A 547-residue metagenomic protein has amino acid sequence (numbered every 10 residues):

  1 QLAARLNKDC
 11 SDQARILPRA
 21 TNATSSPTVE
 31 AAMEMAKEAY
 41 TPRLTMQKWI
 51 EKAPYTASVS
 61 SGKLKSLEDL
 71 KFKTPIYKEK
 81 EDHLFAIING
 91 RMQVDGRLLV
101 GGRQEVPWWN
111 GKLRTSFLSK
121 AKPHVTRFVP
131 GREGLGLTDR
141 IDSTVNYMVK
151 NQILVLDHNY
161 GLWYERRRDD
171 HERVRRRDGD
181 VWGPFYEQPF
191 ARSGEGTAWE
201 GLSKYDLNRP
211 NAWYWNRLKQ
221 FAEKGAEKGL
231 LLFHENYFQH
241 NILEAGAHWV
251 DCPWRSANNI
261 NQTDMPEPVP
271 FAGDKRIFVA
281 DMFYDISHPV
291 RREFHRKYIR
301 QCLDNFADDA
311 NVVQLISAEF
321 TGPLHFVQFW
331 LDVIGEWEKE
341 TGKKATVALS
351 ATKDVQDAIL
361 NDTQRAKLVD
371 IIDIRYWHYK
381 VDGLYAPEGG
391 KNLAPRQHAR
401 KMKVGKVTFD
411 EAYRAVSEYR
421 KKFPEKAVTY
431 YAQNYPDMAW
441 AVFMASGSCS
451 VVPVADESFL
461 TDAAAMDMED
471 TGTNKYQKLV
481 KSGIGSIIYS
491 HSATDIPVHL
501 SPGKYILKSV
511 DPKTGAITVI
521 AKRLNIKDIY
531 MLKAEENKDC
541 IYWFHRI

Functional and structural regions predicted by a protein language model:
Q1-I153: Mature N-terminal, pre-catalytic/accessory segment of carbohydrate-active enzymes
N7-D12, L17-A32, A36-E79, R396-D410 (+3 more regions): Aromatic- and carboxylate-lined catalytic core of secreted/periplasmic carbohydrate-active enzymes
I50, S60, S119-P123, T197-W199 (+6 more regions): Generic detector of short, locally flexible boundary/turn motifs and exposed helical patches
D82, G90, G96, D362 (+2 more regions): Intrinsic-disorder/low-complexity loop/linker signature
I87-L360, R365-I371: Active-site mouth of glycoside hydrolases
R97, S317, R375, S490-H491 (+1 more regions): Structured loops at beta-to-helix junctions and adjacent beta-edge loops in soluble globular domains
Y164, Y379-K380, T494: Glycine-rich nucleotide phosphate-binding loop and flanking beta-alpha elements of Rossmann-like dinucleotide-binding
P289-K297, F306-A464: Extracellular glycoside hydrolase catalytic/binding regions
